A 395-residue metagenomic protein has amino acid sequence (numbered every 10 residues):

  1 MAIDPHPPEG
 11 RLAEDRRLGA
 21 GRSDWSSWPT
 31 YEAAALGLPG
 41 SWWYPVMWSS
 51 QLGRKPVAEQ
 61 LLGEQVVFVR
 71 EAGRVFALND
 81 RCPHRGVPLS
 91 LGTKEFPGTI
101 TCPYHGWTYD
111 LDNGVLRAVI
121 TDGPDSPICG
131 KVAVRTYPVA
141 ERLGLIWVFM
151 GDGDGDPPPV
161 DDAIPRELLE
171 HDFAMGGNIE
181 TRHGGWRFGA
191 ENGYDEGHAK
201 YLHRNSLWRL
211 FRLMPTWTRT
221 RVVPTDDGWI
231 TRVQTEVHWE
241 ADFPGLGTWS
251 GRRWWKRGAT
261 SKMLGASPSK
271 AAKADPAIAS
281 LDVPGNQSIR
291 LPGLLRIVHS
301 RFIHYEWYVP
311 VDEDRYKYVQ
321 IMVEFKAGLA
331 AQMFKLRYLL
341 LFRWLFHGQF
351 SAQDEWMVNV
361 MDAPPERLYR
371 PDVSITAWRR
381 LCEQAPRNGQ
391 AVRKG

Functional and structural regions predicted by a protein language model:
A2-A20, W25-Y31, M47-A174: Rieske [2Fe-2S] iron-sulfur-binding domain
I3-P7, R74, D80, D154-G395: C-terminal catalytic domain of Rieske-type non-heme iron oxygenases
A20-S23, L38, C102, P224 (+2 more regions): Alpha-helical structural elements
E32-G40: Non-catalytic accessory segments flanking enzyme active sites
G40, A133, A140-R142, F302 (+1 more regions): A short, structural micro-pattern
